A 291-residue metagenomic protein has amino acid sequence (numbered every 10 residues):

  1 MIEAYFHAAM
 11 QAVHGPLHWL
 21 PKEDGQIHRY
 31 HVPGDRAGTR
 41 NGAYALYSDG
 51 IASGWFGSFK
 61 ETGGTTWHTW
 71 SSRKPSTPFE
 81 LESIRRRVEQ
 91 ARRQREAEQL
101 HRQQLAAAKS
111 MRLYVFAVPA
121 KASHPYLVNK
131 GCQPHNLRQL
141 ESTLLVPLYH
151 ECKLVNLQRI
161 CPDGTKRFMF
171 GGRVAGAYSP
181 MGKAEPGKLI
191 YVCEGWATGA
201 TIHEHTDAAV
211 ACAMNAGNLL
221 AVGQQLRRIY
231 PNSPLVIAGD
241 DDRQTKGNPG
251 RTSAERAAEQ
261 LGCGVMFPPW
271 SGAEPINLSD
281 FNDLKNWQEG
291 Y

Functional and structural regions predicted by a protein language model:
M1-A4, K188, E204-Y291: TOPRIM fold recognition
M1-H124, D242, P249-T252, M266: Non-catalytic accessory segments of DNA primases and related replication-initiation nucleases
P21-Y30, L137-P147, P275: Short linear loop/turn motifs
L105, T143-P231: Phosphate-handling DNA/RNA-contact segment within nucleic-acid enzymes
S123, C132, L144: Internal active-site segments that recognize and position negatively charged phosphoryl groups and nucleotide moieties
K130-G131, L140, G171: Binding-interface segments
P134-R138, V155: Phosphate-handling catalytic cores of nucleic-acid transaction enzymes
